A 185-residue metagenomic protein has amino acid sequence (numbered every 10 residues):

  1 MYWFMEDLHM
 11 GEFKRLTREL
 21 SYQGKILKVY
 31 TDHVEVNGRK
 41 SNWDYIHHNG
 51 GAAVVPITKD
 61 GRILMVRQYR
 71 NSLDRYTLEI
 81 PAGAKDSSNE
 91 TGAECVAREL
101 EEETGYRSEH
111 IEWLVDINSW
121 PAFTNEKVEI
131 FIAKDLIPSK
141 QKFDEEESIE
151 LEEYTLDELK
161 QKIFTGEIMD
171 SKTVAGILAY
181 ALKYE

Functional and structural regions predicted by a protein language model:
F4-F13, W113, I132, E146-E185: Nudix hydrolase/Nudix homology domain
R18-A53, K59: Acidic, metal-coordinating catalytic segment for phosphate/diphosphate chemistry, firing primarily on the Nudix
R18-L20, D116-W120: Short, solvent-exposed loop/turn elements at beta->coil junctions and helix N-caps that rim active or binding pockets
K28-N37, W120-S139: Active-site-adjacent beta-strand/loop module that shapes the phosphate/pyrophosphate-binding cleft
V34, P56, M65, Y106 (+2 more regions): Conserved hydrophobic "DFG−1" position in protein kinase catalytic cores
N37, T58-D60, Y69, A133-P138 (+2 more regions): Short loop segments at secondary-structure junctions
W43-H48, A52-R98: Conserved Nudix-box catalytic region and its N-terminal flanking loop in Nudix hydrolases and closely related
I80-W113, F131, F143-E146, T155: The catalytic Nudix box helix
